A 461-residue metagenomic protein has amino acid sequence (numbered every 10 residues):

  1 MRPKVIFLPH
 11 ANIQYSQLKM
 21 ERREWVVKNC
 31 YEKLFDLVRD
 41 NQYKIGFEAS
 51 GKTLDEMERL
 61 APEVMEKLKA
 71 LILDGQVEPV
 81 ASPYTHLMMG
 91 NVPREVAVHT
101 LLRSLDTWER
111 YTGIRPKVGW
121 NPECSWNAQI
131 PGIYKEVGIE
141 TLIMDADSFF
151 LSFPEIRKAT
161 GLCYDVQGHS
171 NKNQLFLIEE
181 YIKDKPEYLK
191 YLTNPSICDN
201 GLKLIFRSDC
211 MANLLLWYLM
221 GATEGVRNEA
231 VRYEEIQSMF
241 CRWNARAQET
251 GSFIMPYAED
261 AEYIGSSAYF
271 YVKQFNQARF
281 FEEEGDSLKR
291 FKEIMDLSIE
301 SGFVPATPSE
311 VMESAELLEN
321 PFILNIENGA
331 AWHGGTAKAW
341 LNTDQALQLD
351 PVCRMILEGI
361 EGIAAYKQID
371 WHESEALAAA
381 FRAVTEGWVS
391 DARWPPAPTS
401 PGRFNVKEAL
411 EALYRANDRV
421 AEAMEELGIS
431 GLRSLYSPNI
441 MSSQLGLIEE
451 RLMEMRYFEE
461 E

Functional and structural regions predicted by a protein language model:
R2-N29, L192-L202, F206-C210, G221-T223 (+1 more regions): Active-site and substrate-binding clefts of carbohydrate-active enzymes
P3-P93, T100, K117-N121, E140-D145 (+1 more regions): Short, well-structured secondary-structure segments
S16-V26, S50-E58, P83-A97, R115-P122 (+3 more regions): The substrate-binding groove and active-site-proximal loops of carbohydrate-active enzymes, especially glycoside
Y31-F35, M65-K69, V98-W108, P131 (+3 more regions): Generic structural signal for well-ordered alpha-helices, preferentially at hydrophobic/aromatic core positions
V64-A81, K135-K190, G285: Acidic, His- and aromatic-enriched active-site or binding-groove loops in soluble protein domains that engage sugars
V96-E123, R242-Q248, F253-Y257: CE4/NodB-like, metal-dependent polysaccharide N-deacetylase domain that modifies extracellular/periplasmic N-acetylated
A128-I143, N276, E293-E300: Short, surface-exposed basic-aromatic patches at helix termini and helix-loop junctions that form
G161-E229, Y233: Alpha-amylase-like alpha-glycosidases and glucanotransferases acting on alpha-linked glucans and related
